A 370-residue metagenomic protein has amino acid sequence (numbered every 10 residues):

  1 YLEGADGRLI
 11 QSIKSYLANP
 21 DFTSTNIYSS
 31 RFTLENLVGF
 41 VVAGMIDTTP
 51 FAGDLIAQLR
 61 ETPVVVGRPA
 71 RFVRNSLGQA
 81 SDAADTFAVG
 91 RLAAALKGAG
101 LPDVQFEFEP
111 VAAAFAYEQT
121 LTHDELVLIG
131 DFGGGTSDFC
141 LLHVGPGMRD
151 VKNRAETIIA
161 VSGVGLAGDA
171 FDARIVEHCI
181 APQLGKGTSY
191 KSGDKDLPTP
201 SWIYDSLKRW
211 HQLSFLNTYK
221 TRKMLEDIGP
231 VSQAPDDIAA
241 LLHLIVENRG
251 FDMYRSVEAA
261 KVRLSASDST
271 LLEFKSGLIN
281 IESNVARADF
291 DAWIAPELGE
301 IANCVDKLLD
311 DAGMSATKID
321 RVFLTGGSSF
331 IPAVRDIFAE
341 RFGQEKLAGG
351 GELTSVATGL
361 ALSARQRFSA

Functional and structural regions predicted by a protein language model:
G4-I129, D150, K223, I228-V285: Nucleotide/phosphate-binding catalytic cleft detector across ATP-hydrolyzing and phosphate-transferring enzymes
I10, K14, A93, D172-A181 (+3 more regions): An amphipathic alpha-helix signature
D54-A70, Y190-L197, W202, L309-G326: Short glycine-rich phosphate-binding loop at a beta-alpha junction
P69, I129-D138, A167, V257 (+1 more regions): A short acidic Gly-Thr/Ser loop motif
S76-L77, L121-T122, S328-R341: Short glycine/threonine-rich loop-to-helix capping motif typified by GTGT followed within a few residues by an Asp-Pro
F87-V89, A95-F115, D131-T136, L141 (+4 more regions): Small-residue (GG/TT-enriched) beta-loop-alpha framework at ligand/catalytic clefts
A88-V89, A99-E107, T317, R335-L362 (+1 more regions): Conserved phosphate-binding/catalytic loops in two-lobed NTP-binding clefts
H143-S276: Phosphate-binding glycine-rich/basic clefts of nucleotide- and phosphate-handling proteins, predominantly
